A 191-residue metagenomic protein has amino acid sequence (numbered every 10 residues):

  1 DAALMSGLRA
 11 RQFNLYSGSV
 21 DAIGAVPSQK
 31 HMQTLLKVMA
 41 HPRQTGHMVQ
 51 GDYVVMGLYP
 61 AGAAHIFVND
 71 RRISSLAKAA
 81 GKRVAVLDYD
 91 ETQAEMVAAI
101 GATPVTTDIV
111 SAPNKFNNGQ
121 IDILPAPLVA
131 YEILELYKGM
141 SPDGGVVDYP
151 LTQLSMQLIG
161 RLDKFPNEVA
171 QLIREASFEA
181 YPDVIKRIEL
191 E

Functional and structural regions predicted by a protein language model:
D1, D88-E91, T103-N118: Short helix-initiation/N-cap motifs at beta->coil->alpha
D1-M5, R83, A102-T103, N118-A126: Alpha-to-beta junction loops
A2, S6-I100, L136, P150-E191: Contiguous mixed-secondary-structure segments that line small-molecule binding/active-site clefts of soluble domains
G7-Y16, P113-N118, I123-D143: A ligand-binding cleft/hinge motif common to bilobed small-molecule-binding domains
Y89, I109-V110, P127-A130, R161-D163: Histidine- and/or cysteine-centered catalytic micro-motif in compact active-site loops
G101-V105, G139-S141: Active-site regions of enzymes building and remodeling cell-envelope glycoconjugates
V147: Catalytic binding pocket for nucleotide-activated donors in carbohydrate/polymer assembly enzymes
